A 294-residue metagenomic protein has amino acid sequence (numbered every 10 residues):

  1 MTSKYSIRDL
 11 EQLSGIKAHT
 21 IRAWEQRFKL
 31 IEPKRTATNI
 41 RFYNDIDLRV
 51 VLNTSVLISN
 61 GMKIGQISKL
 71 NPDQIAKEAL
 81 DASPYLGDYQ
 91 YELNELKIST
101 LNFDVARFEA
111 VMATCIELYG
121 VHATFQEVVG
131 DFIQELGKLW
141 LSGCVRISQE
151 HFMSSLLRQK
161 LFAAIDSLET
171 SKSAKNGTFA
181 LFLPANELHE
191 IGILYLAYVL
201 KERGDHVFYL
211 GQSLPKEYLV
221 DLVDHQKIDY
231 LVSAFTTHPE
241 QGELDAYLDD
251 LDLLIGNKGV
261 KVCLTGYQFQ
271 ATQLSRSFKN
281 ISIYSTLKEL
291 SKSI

Functional and structural regions predicted by a protein language model:
M1, I31-K34, Q74-A76, A174-G177 (+2 more regions): A short alpha-helix capping/helix-coil boundary motif
M1-E11: A short, Lys/Arg-rich alpha-helix, primarily the initiator
T2, G15-I16, L48, I191 (+2 more regions): Residue-level recognition of alpha-helix initiation/capping sites
Y5-S6, H19, L52, Y195 (+2 more regions): Short Gly/charged-rich anion-binding patches and loops
R8, R41, S83, F182-P184 (+1 more regions): Short, contiguous strand/loop micro-motifs
R8-L10, R22, V111, Q134-L136 (+2 more regions): Short low-complexity stretches enriched in small and charged residues
L13, K17-R22, Q26-E169: Long amphipathic alpha-helical segments
C144-R146, F152-I294: C-terminal regulatory/effector modules of DNA-binding transcriptional regulators
